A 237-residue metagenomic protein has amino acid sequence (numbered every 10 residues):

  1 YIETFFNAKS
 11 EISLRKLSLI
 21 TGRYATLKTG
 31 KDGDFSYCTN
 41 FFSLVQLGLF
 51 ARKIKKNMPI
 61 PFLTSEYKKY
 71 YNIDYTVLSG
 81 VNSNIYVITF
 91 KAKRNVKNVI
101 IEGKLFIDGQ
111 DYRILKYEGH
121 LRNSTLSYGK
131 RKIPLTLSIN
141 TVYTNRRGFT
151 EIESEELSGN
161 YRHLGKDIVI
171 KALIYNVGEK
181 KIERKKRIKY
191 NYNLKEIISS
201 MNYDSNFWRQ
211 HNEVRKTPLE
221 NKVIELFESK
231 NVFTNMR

Functional and structural regions predicted by a protein language model:
Y1-I100, L173-R237: Structured extracytoplasmic
D74, S83-K186: Gly/Pro-enriched, hydrophobic low-complexity segments that function as extracytoplasmic propeptides/linkers
